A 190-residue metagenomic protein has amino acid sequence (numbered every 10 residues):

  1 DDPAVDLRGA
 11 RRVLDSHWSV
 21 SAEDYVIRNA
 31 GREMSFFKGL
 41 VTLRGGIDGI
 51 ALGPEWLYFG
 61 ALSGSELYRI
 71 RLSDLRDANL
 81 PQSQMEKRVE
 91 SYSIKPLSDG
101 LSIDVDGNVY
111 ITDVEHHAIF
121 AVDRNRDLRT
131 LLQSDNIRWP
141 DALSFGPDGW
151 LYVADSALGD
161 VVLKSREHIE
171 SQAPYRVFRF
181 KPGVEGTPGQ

Functional and structural regions predicted by a protein language model:
D2-R8, R69-P81, P182-G186: Short loop/turn segments immediately following beta-strands, especially the blade-tip and inter-blade linker loops
V20-W56, G64, S91-N108, D135-D148: Beta-rich, blade/repeat-based domains predominating in secreted/periplasmic proteins but also intracellular
D48-E90: Oxyanion-binding "anion nests"
F59-L62, D104, V109-V114, V153-D160: Conserved beta-strand positions in repeat-built beta-propeller and related beta-rich domains
G64, D106, E115-H116, N125 (+2 more regions): Surface-exposed loop/turn positions within WD40 beta-propeller blades
S65-L67, H117-I119, D160-V161, V177: Structural signal for beta-propeller blades
E115, R124, L128, L132-R138 (+2 more regions): Beta-propeller domains with acidic blade repeats across secreted/periplasmic ectodomains and cytosolic WD/CNH propellers
S144-Q190: Blade-level signature of beta-propeller repeat domains, shared across WD40, Kelch, NHL, RCC1 and BNR/Asp-box propellers
